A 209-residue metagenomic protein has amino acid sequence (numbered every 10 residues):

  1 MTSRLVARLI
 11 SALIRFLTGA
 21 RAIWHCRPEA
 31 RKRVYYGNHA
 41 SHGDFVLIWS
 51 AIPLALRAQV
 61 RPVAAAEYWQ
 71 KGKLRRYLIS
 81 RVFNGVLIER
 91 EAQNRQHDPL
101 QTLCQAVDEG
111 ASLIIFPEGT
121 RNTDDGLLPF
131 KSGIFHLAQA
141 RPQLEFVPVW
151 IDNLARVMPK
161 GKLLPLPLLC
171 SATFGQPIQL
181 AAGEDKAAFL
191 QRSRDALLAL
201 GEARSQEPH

Functional and structural regions predicted by a protein language model:
T2-S3, A7-S41: Helix-to-loop junction immediately C-terminal to a conserved catalytic motif
L5, R95, F189: Soluble or luminal CAZymes and related metallo-dependent hydrolases
E29-A92: Catalytic core of membrane glycerolipid acyltransferases/transacylases, capturing the structured, soluble-facing
R31-K32, A58, E109-A111, L144: Short coil/turn segments at beta-strand junctions that form active-site/ligand-binding loops
A65-W69, G119, W150-A155: Short beta-alpha junction loops
Y77, S112, D124-A187: A cross-family acyltransferase "interaction/gating" segment
V86-L128: Internal catalytic-core helix/loop-beta-alpha segment that presents or stabilizes conserved functional determinants
P99-Q105, C170-L198, R204: A charged, well-structured terminal subsegment
